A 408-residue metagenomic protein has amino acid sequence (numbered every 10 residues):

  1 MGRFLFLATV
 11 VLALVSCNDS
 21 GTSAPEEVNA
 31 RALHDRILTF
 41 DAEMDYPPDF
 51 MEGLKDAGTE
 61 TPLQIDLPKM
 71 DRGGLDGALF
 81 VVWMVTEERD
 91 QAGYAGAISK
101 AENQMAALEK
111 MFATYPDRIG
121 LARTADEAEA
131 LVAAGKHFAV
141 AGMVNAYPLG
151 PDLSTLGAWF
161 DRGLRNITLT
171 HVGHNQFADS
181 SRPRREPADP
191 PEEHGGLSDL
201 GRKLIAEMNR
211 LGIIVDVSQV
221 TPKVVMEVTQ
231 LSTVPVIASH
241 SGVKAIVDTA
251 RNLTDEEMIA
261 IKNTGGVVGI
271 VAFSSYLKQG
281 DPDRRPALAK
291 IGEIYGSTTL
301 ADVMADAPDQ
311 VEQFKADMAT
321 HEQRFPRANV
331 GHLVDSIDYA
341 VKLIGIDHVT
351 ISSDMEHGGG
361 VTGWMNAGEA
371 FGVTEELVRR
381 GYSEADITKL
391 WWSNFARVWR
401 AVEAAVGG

Functional and structural regions predicted by a protein language model:
L5-S16: Bacterial N-terminal signal peptides
T9, R31-L33, Q230: Residue-level detector of transmembrane insertion/anchoring sites
C17-P191, K244, D248-G408: N-terminal hydrophobic targeting/anchoring segments and the immediately downstream early-domain regions of hydrolases
E193-Q230, P235-S241: Loop-centered beta-sheet repeat module
